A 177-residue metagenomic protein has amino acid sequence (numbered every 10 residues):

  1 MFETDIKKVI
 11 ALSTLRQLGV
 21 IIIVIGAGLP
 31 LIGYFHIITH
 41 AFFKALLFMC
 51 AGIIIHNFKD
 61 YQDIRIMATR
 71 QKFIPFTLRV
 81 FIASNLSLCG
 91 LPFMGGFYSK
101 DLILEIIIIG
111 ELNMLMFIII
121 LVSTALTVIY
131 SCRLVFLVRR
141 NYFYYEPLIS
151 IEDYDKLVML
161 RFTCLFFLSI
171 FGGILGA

Functional and structural regions predicted by a protein language model:
M1-A177: Core, highly hydrophobic multi-pass alpha-helical transmembrane subunits of bioenergetic inner membranes
